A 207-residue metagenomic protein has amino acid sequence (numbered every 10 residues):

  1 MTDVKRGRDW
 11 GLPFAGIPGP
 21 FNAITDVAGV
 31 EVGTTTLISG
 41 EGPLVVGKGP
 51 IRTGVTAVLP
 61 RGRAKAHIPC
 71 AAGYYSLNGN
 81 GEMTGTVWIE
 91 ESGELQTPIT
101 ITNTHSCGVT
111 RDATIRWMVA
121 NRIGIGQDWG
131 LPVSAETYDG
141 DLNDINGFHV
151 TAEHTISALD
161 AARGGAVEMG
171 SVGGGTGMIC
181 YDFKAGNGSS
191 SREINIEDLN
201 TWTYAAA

Functional and structural regions predicted by a protein language model:
M1-A207: Alpha/propeptide regions of enzymes that mature by internal proteolysis
